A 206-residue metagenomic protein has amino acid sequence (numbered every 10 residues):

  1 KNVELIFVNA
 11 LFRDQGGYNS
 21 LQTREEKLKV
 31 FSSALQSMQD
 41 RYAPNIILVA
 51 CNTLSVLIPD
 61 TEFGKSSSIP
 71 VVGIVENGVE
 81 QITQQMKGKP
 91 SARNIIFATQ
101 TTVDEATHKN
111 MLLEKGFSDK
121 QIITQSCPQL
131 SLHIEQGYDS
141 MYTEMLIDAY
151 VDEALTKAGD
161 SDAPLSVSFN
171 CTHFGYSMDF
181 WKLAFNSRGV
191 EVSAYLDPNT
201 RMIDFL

Functional and structural regions predicted by a protein language model:
K1-L206: Non-catalytic structural scaffold of enzyme domains
